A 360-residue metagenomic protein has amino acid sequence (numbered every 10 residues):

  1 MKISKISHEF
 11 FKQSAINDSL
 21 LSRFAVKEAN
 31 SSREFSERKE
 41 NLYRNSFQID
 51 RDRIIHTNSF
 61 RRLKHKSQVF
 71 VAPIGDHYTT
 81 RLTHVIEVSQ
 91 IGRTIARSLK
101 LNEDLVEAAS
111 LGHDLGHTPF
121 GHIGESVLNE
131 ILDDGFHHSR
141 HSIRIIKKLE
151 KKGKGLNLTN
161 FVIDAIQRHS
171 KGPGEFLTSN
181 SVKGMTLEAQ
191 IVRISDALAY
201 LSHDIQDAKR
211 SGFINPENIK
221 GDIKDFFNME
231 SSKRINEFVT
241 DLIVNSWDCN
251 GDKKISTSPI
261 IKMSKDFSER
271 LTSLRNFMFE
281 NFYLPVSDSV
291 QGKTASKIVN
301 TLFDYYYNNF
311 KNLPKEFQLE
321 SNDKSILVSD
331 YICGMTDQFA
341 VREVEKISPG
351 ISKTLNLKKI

Functional and structural regions predicted by a protein language model:
M1-V85, S89-I95, N102-E103, F136-I360: Histidine-centered, transition-metal-coordinating active-site segments
L105, A109, D114-K154: A generic, well-ordered mixed alpha/beta core segment in the N-terminal half of proteins
